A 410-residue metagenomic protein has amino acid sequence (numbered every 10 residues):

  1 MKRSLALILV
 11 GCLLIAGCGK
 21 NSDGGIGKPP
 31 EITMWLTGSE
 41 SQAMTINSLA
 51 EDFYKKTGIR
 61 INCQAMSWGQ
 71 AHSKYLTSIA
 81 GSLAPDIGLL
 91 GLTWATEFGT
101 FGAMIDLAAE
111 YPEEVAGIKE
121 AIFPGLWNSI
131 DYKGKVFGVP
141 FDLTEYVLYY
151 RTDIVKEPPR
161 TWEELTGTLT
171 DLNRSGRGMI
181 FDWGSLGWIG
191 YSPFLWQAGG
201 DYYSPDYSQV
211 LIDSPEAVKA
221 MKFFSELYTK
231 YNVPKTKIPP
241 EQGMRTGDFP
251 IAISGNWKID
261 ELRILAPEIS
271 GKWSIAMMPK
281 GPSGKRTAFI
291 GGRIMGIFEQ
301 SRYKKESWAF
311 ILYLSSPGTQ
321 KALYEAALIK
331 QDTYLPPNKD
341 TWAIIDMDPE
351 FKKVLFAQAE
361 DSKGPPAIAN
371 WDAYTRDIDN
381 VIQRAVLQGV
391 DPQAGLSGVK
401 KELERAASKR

Functional and structural regions predicted by a protein language model:
M1-I32, K55, S397, K401-R410: Short, low-complexity disordered leader/linker segments with a strong preference for bacterial N-terminal type II
K28-S39, I59-Q64, D86-I87, M179: Short, well-ordered beta-strand elements
T37, L49, A95, G190 (+1 more regions): Extracytoplasmic/periplasmic substrate-binding proteins
D52-I122, P158-R160, P250-I251, I264-E268 (+2 more regions): Extracytoplasmic "Venus flytrap"/periplasmic binding protein-like
R60-I61, A357-R410: Conserved C-terminal helix/tail region of periplasmic/extracytoplasmic solute-binding proteins
L92-V147, E157, E164-T166, S270-P279 (+1 more regions): Hinge/lid segment of periplasmic solute-binding proteins
T168-L172, D206-K235, M278: Glycine-centered hinge/linker elements that transmit conformational signals in sensory and ligand-binding systems
K258-S270, G281-N380: C-terminal lobe and pocket-closing loops of periplasmic/extracytoplasmic Venus-flytrap solute-binding proteins
